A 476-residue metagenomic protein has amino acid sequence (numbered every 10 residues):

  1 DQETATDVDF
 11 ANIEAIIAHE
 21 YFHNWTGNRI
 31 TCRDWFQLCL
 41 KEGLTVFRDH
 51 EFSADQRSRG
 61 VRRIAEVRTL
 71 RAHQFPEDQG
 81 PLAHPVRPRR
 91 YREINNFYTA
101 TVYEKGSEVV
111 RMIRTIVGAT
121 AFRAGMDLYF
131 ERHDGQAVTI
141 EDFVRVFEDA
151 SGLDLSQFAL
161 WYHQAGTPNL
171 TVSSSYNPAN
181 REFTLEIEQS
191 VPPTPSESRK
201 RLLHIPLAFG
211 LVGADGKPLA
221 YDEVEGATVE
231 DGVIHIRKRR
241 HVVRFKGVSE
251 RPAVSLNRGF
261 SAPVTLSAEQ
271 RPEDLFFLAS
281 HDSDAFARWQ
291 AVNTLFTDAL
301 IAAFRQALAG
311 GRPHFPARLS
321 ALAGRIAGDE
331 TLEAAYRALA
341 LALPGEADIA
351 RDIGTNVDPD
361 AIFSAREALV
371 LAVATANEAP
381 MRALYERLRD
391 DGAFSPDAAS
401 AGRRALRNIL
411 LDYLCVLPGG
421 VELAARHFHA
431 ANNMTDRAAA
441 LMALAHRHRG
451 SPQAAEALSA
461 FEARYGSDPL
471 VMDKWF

Functional and structural regions predicted by a protein language model:
D1-S174, T184-L185: Hydrophobic alpha-helical and helix-loop surface patches within well-folded domains that function as non-catalytic
F10, E14-A18, H23, Q37-K41 (+20 more regions): Active-site-proximal structural scaffolding
D34, R57, L170, E197 (+2 more regions): Short linear functional motifs in flexible/disordered or boundary regions
A72, T99, K246-F476: Long, ordered, helix-rich scaffold segments
F97-E131, W161-R201, G259-I301, R403-R407 (+1 more regions): Long hydrophobic segments that form regular secondary structure
I140-Q157, W161-Q189, K200, T297-L300 (+2 more regions): His/Asp/Glu-rich metal/cofactor-coordinating catalytic motifs and the adjacent surface-exposed loops that frame enzyme
D154-Q157, A165-L256, I301, A350 (+2 more regions): Beta-strand-rich binding/interaction modules
